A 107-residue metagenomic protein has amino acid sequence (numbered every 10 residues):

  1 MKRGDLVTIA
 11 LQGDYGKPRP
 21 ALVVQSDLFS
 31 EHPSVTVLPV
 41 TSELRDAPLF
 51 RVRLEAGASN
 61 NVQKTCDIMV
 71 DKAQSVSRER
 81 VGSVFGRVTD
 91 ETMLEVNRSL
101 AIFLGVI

Functional and structural regions predicted by a protein language model:
M1-I107: Conserved functional hotspots at enzyme active or ligand-binding sites that engage polyanionic ligands
